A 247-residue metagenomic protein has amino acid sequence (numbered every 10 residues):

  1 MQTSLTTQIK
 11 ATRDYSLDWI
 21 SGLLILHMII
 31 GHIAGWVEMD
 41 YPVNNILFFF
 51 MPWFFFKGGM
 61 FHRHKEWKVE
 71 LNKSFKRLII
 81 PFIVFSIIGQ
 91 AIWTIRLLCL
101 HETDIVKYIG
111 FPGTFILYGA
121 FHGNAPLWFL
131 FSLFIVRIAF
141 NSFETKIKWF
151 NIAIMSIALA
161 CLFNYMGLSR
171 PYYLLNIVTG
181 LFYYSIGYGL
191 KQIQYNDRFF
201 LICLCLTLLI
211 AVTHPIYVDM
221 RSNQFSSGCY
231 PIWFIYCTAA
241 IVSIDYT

Functional and structural regions predicted by a protein language model:
M1-L159, S169: Membrane-cytosol interface segments of multi-pass membrane proteins, especially ER/Golgi lipid-handling enzymes
I30-G35, A158-R170, L209-N223: C-terminal ends of transmembrane alpha-helices and the immediately adjacent extracellular/lumenal or cytosolic loop
N45, S74, L175-N176, L209: Alpha-helical protein-protein interaction elements
M51-K65, W128-S142, M166-D197, P231-T247: Specific transmembrane alpha-helix
I88-W93, Y118, Q194, D219-M220 (+1 more regions): Short, highly charged low-complexity linear segments
K146-M155, G189-I210: Hydrophobic alpha-helical segments of polytopic membrane proteins
D197-T247: Alpha-helical transmembrane segments and terminal signal-anchor/GPI-anchor hydrophobic tails, characterized by long
